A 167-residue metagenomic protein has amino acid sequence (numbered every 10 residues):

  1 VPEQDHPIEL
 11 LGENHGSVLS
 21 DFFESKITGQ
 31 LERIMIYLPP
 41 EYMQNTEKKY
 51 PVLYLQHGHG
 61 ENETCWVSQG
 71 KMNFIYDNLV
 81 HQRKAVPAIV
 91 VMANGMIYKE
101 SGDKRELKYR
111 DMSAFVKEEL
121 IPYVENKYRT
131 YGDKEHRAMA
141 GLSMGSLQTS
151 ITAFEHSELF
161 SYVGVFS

Functional and structural regions predicted by a protein language model:
V1-S167: Non-catalytic cap/lid and distal C-terminal segments of serine-dependent acyl enzymes
